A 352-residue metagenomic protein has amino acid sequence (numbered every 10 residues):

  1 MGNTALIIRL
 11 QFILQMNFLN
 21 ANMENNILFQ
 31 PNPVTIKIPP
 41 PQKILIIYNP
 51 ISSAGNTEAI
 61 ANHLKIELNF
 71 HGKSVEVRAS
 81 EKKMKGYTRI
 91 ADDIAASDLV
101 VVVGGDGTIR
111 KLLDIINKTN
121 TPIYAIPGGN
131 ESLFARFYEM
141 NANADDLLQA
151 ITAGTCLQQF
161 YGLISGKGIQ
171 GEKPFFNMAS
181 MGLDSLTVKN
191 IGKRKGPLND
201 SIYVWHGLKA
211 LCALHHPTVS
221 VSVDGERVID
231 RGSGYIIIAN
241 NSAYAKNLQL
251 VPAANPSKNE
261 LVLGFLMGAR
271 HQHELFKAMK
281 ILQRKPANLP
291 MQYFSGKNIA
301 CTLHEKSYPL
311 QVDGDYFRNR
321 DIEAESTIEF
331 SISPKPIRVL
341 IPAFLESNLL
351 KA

Functional and structural regions predicted by a protein language model:
G2, R9-V100, R110, D114 (+2 more regions): ATP/NTP phosphate-donor binding region
I27-N32, T57, N255, F265-A352: ATP/nucleoside-binding phosphotransfer catalytic cores, i.e., glycine-rich phosphate-binding loops
L45, R78-S80, K118-Y124, G128-Y235: Catalytic core of DAGKc-family lipid kinases
T57, K111-D114, F134-R136, N247-L248 (+1 more regions): Short glycine-/acidic-enriched loop or helix-start segments at secondary-structure transitions that form or flank
V102-D106: N-terminal glycine-rich "phosphate-gripper" loop used for MgATP/nucleotide binding and carboxylate activation
S180, D184, I237-L250: Glycine-rich phosphate/pyrophosphate-binding beta-alpha loops
D184-T187, I229-R231, Y244-N247, H271-L275: Short acidic/glycine-rich loop or secondary-structure boundary segments that cap or lie
K195-S201, P252-H271: Gly/Ser/Thr-rich active-site loops/lids in small-molecule metabolic enzymes that frequently grip phosphoryl groups
